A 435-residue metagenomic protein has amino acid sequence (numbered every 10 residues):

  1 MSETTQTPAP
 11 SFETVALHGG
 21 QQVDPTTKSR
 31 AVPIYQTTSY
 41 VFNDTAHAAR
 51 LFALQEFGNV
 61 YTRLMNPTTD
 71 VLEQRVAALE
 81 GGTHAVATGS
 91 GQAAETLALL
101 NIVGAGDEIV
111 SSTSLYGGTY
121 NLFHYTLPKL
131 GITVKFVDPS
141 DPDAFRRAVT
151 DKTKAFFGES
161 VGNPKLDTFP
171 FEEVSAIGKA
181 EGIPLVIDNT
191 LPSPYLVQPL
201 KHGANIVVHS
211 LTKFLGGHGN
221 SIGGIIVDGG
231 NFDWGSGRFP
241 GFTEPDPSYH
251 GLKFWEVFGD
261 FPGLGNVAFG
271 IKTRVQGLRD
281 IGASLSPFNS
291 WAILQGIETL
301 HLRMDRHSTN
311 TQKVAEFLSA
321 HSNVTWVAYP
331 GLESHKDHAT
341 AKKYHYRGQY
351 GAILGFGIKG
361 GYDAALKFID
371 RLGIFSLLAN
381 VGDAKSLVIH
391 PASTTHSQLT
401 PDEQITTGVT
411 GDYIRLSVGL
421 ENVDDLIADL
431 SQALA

Functional and structural regions predicted by a protein language model:
S2-E3, P10, H124, T133 (+5 more regions): PLP-dependent enzyme catalytic core of the Aspartate aminotransferase-like
S2-N66, Q74-R75: N-terminal "arm"/small-domain region of PLP-dependent enzymes with the aminotransferase-like
T4-P8, A16-H18, Q22-P25, H84-A320 (+1 more regions): Conserved PLP-enzyme active-site core in the AAT-like
S11-E13, R30-V32, Y350-A352, G382-A384 (+1 more regions): A generic structural signal for well-ordered coil/turn residues at beta-strand boundaries that shape enzyme active-site
S39, G229-F232, I358-G361: Short loop segments at secondary-structure junctions
D44-T96, G118-T126: Conserved N-terminal alpha-helix of the aminotransferase class I/II PLP-enzyme fold
V227, G355-G357, S417-G419: Short hydrophobic/aromatic beta-strand micro-patches that form the beta-sheet surface supporting nucleotide- or nucleic
I281-S284, F288-S290, Q295, T299 (+3 more regions): Conserved small-domain helix->loop->beta segment predominantly found in fold-type I
